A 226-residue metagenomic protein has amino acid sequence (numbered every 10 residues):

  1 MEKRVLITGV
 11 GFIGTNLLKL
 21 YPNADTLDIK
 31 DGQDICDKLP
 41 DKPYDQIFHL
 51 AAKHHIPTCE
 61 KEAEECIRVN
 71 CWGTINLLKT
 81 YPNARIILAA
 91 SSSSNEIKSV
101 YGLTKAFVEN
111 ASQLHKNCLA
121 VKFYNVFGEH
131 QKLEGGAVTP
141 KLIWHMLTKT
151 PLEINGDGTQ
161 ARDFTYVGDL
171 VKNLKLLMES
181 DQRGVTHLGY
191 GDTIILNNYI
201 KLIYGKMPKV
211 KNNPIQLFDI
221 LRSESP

Functional and structural regions predicted by a protein language model:
R4-Y21: N-terminal Rossmann NAD(P)H-binding glycine-rich loop of SDR-like oxidoreductase domains
T8, D45-L50, L88, H187: Rossmann-fold scaffold of SDR-type NAD(P)-dependent oxidoreductases
G14, L18, M146-P226: C-terminal substrate-binding subdomain of Rossmann-fold SDR/epimerase-dehydratase oxidoreductases
P22-L39: Adenosine-cofactor binding site in Rossmann-like domains, unifying the SAM/SAH pocket of S-adenosylmethionine-dependent
K38-R68: NAD(P)H-binding glycine-rich loop region in Rossmannoid oxidoreductase-like domains and their noncatalytic homologs
H49, W72-G102, L119: Conserved Rossmann-fold NAD(P)-dependent oxidoreductase catalytic core, especially the SDR/UDP-sugar
E64, R68-I75, I87, A106-F107 (+1 more regions): Conserved internal alpha-helix in NAD(P)-dependent oxidoreductase domains
K98-G102, A106, N110-R162, V167-M178 (+1 more regions): NAD(P)-dependent short-chain dehydrogenase/reductase
